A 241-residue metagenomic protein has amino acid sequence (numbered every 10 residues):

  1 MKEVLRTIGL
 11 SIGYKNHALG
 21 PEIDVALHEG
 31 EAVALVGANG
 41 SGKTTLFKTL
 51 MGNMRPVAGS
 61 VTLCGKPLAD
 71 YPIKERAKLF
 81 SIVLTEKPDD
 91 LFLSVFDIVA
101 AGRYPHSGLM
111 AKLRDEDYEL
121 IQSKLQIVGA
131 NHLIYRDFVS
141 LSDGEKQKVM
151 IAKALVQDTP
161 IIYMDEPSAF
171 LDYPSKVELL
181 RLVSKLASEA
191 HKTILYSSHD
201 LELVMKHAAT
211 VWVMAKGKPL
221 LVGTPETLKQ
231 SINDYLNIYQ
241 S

Functional and structural regions predicted by a protein language model:
V36-A38: The feature captures the beta-strand-to-loop junction immediately N-terminal to the Walker
M51: Helix-to-loop junction immediately C-terminal to a conserved catalytic motif
G59-P67: Conserved ABC transporter NBD signature motif
A100, D115-L133: Conserved ABC ATPase "signature" region
D137-L141: Conserved ABC ATPase signature
I162-D165: Catalytic Walker B motif of ABC-type/P-loop ATPase nucleotide-binding domains
S198-H199: H-loop/switch region of ABC-family ATPase nucleotide-binding domains
